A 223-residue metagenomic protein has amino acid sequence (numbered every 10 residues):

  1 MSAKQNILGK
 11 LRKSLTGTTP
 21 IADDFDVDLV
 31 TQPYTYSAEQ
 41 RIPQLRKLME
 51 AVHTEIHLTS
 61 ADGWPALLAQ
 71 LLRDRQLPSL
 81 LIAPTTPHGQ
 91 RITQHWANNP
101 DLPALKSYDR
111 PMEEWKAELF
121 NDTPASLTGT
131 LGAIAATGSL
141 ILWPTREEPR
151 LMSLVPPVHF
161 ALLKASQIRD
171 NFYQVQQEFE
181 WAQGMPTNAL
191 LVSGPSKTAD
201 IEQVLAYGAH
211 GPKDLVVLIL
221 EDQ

Functional and structural regions predicted by a protein language model:
M1-Q223: The feature marks the mature, well-folded catalytic cores of soluble enzymes
